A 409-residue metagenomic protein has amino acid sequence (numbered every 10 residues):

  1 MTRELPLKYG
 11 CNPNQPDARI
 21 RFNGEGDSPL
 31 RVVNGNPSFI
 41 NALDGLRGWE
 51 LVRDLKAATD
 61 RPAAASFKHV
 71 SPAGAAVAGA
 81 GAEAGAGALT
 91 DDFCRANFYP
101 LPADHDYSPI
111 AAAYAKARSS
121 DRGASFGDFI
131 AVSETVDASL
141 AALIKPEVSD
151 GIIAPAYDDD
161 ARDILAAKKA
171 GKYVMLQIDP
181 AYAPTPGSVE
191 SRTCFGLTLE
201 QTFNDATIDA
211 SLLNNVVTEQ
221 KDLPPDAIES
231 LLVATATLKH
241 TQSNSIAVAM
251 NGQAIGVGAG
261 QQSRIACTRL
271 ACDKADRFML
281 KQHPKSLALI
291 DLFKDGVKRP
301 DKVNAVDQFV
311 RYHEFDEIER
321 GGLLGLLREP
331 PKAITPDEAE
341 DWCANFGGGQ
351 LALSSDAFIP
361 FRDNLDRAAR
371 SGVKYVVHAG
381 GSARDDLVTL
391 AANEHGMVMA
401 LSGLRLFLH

Functional and structural regions predicted by a protein language model:
M1-L212, A227-S245: Active-site loops and adjacent core secondary-structure elements that bind or stabilize anionic groups
G24-N36, S120-F126, Q201-K221, V303-G325 (+2 more regions): Gly-rich Lys/Arg/Thr-decorated short loops/hinges at beta-loop-alpha junctions or inter-strand turns that position
D54, H240, R277-K281, R370: Conserved helix-loop functional segments at active or binding sites
A73-G123, A247, I255-R362: Glycine- and Gly-Pro-enriched alpha-helical subdomains that act as flexible, kink-prone "lid/hinge" or packing modules
V132-S133, P146-Q177, A181-A183, Q201-T202 (+2 more regions): C-terminal binding/interaction regions
A138-A142, R269-C272, R362-R370: Amphipathic, non-transmembrane alpha-helical secondary structure
P186-L223, L280-P300: Substrate-contacting helices/loops that form the catalytic groove of nucleic-acid and nucleotide-polymer processing
M250: A cytosolic small-molecule/anion-sensing beta-strand core signal
